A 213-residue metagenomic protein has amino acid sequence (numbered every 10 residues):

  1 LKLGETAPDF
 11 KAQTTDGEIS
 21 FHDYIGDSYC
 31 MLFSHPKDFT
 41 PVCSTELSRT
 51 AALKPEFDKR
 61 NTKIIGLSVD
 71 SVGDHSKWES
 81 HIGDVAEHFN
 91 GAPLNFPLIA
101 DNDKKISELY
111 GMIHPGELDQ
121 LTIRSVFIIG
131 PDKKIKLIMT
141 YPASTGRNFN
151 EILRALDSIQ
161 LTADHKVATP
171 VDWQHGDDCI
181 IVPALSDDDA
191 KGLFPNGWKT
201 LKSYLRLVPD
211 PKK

Functional and structural regions predicted by a protein language model:
L1-K213: Chalcogenol-based redox active-site neighborhoods
